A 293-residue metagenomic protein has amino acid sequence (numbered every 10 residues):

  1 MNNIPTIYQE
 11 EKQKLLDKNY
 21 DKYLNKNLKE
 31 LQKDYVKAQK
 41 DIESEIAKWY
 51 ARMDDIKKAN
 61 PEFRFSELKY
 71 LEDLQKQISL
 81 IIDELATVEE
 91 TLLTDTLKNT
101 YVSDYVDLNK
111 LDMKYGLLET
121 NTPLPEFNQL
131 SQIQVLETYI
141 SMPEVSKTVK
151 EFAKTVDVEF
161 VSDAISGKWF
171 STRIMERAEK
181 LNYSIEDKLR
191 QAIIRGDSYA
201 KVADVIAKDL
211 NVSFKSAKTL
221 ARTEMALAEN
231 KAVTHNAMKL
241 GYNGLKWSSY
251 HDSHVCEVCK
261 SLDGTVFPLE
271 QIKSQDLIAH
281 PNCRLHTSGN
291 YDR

Functional and structural regions predicted by a protein language model:
M1-A207: N-terminal leader/targeting and assembly helices and adjacent pre-domain segments
K208-R293: Acidic, glycine-rich two-metal-ion catalytic cores of nucleic acid-processing enzymes
